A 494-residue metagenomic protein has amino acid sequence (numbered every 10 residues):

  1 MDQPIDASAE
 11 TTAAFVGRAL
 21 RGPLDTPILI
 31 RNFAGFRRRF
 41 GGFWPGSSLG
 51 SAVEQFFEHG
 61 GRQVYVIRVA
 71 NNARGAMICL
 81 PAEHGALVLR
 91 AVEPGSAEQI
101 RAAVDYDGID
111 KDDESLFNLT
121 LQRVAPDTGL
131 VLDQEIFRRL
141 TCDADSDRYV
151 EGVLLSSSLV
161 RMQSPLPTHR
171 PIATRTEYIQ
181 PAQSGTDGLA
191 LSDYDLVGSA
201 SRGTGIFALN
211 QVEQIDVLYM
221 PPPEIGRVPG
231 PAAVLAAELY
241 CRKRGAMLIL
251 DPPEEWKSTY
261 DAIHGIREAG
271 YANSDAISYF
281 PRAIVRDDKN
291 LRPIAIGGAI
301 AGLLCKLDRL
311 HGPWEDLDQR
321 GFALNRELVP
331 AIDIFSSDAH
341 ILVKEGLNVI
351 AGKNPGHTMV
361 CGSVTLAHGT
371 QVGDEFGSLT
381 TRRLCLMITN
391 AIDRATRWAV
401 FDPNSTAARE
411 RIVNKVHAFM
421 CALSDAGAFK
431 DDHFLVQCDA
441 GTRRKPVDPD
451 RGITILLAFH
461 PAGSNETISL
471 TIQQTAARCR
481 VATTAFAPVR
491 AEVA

Functional and structural regions predicted by a protein language model:
M1-G95, D110-E114, Q122-T128, T204-A494: Structured, hydrophobic secondary-structure cores that serve as assembly/anchoring elements
A19, P23, S48, G129 (+6 more regions): Acidic/proline-rich low-complexity IDRs
N32, C142, S146, A190-S192 (+1 more regions): A diffuse structural propensity rather than consistent per-protein peaks
L87-S158: Extended, Lys/Arg-rich, non-catalytic nucleic-acid recognition/anchoring regions of very large nucleic-acid-interacting
R139-L140, M162, P171, T176: Positively charged, low-complexity intrinsically disordered regions
S146-P167, T483-A494: Short, surface-exposed secondary-structure junctions/capping segments
T168-R202: Long, low-complexity, polar/charged, intrinsically disordered or flexibly structured peripheral segments
